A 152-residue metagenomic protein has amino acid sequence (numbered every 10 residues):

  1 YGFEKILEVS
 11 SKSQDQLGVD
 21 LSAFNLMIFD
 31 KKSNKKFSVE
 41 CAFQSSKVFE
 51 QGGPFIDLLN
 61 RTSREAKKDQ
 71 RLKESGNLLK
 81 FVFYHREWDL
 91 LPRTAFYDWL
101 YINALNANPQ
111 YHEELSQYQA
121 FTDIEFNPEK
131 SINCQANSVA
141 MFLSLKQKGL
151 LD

Functional and structural regions predicted by a protein language model:
Y1-Q44: N-terminal accessory segments that precede or flank the first globular/catalytic domain
K12-Q16, R86-L91, I124-I132: Short, charged/polar micro-motifs that form catalytic or ligand-binding hotspots
D20-S22, S33-N106: A contiguous catalytic/ligand-binding core that recognizes phosphate-bearing ligands
Y101, L105, P109, F142-L150: Hydrophobic/aromatic-lined pockets within catalytic cores
I102-D123, Q135-N137: A short mid-domain helix/strand-loop element embedded in enzyme catalytic domains that forms or borders the active-site
H112, S131, K148-D152: Short conserved catalytic/interaction loops centered on acidic-Pro-aromatic/His motifs
E129-F142: Active-site nucleophilic cysteine motif
